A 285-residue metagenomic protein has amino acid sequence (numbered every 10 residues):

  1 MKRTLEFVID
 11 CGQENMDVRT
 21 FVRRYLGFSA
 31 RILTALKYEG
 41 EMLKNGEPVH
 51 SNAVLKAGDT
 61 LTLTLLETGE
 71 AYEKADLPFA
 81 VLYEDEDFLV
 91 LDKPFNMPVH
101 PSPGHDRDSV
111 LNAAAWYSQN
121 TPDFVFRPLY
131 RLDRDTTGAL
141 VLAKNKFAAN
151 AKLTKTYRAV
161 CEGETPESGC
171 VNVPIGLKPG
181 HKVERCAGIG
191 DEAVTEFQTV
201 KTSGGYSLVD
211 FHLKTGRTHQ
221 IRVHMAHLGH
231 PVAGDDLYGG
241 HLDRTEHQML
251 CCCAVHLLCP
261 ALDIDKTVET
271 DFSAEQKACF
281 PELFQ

Functional and structural regions predicted by a protein language model:
M1-Q285: RNA pseudouridine synthases
